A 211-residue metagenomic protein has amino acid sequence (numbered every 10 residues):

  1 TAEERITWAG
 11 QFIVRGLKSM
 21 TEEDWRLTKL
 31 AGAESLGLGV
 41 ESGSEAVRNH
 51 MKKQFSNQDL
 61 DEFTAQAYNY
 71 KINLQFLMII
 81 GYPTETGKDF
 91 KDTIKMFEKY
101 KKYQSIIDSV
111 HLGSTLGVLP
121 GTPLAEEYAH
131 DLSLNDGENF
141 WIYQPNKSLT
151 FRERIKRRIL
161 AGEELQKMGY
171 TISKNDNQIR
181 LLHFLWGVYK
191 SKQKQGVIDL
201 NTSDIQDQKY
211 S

Functional and structural regions predicted by a protein language model:
T1-Q75, I80: Conserved SAM/AdoMet-binding glycine-rich loop
M20, D59, K88-D92, E153 (+1 more regions): Soluble or luminal CAZymes and related metallo-dependent hydrolases
E23-D24, P83-Y100: Catalytic cores of alpha/beta
L30, K53, N69, M96-Y103 (+2 more regions): Short, well-ordered loop/turn and helix-capping segments at boundaries between secondary-structure elements and domains
A31, E62-L74, Y100-I106, R157 (+1 more regions): A structural motif corresponding to the C-terminal end of an alpha-helix and its immediate exit/capping segment
A46, H50-M51, I80-K88, Q104-W141 (+1 more regions): Flexible glycine/acidic-rich beta-alpha junction loops that bind and position SAM and/or redox cofactors in anaerobic
D59-L60, K95-K101, T115-G121: C-terminal, active-site-flanking charged/polar segments
P123-E126, L134-S211: Radical SAM enzyme core and accessory elements
